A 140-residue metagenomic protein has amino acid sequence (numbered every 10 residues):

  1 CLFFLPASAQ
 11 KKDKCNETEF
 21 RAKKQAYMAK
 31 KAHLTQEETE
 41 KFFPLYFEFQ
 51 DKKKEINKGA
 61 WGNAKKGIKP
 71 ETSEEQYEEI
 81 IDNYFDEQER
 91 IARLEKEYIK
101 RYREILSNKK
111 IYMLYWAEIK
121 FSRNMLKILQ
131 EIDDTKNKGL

Functional and structural regions predicted by a protein language model:
C1-C15: Bacterial Sec-dependent N-terminal signal peptides
F3, Q36, E40-F42, L114 (+2 more regions): Residues in flexible loops and secondary-structure boundaries
A7-A9, A32, T39, A117: Small-side-chain structural scaffolding
K11-M28: Short N-terminal segments immediately surrounding and downstream of signal-peptide cleavage
K24, M28-I105: Amphipathic alpha-helical segments
E48, A92, K96-L140: Amphipathic, charged alpha-helical segments and their helix-to-coil junctions in extracytoplasmic/peripheral assemblies
